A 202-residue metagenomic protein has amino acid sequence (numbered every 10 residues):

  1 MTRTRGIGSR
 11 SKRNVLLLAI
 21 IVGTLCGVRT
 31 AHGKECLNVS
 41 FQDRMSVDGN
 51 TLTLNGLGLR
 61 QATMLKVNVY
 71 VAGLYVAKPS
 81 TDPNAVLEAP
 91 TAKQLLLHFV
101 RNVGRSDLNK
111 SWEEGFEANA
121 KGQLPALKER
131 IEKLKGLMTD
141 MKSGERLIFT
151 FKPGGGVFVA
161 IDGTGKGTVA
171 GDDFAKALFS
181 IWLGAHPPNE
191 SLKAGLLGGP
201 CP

Functional and structural regions predicted by a protein language model:
M1-S11: N-terminal secretory signal peptides that target proteins for export/translocation
L17-C26: Bacterial N-terminal signal peptides
G27-G33: Sec/Tat signal peptide C-region and signal peptidase I cleavage site
G33-L87, G122: N-terminal secretory signal peptides
K78-G154: Mid-length scaffold segments of soluble, non-membrane domains
I161-G165: Short strand-turn-strand beta-turns centered on an Asx-Gly dipeptide
K166-L192: Flexible glycine-rich active-site/ligand-binding loops centered on an Asp-His dyad
S191-P202: Cysteine/selenocysteine-centered motifs that mediate thiol-based redox chemistry or coordinate metal-sulfur cofactors
